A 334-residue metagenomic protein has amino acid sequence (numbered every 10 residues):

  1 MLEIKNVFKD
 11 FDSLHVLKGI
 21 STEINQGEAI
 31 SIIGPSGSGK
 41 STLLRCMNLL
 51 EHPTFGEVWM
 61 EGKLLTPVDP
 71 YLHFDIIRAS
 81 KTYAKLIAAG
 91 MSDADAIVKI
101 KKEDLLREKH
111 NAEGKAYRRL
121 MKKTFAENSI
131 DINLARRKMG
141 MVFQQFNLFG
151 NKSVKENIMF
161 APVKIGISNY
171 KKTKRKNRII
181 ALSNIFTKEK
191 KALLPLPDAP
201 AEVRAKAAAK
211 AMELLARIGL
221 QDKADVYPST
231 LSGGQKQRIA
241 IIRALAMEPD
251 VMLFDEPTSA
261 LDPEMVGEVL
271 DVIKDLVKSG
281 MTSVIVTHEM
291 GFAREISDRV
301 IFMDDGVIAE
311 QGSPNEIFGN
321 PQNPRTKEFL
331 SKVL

Functional and structural regions predicted by a protein language model:
I33-P35: The feature captures the beta-strand-to-loop junction immediately N-terminal to the Walker
N48: Helix-to-loop junction immediately C-terminal to a conserved catalytic motif
G56-P67, F74, G114-L120, K171 (+1 more regions): Conserved ABC transporter NBD signature motif
Y227-L231, Q235: Conserved ABC ATPase signature
A246-D250: A short, proline-enriched helix->beta-strand linker immediately N-terminal to the Walker B motif in ABC-type P-loop
M252-D255: Catalytic Walker B motif of ABC-type/P-loop ATPase nucleotide-binding domains
